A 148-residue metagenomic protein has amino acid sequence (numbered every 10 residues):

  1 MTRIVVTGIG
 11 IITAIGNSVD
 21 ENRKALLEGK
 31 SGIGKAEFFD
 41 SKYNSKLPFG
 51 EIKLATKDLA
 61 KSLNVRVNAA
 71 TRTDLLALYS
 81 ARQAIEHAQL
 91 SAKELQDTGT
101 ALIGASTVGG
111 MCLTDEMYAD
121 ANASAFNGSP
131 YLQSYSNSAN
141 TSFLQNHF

Functional and structural regions predicted by a protein language model:
M1-F148: Conserved "HGTGT" condensation-loop signature of ketosynthase/thiolase-family condensing enzymes that catalyze
